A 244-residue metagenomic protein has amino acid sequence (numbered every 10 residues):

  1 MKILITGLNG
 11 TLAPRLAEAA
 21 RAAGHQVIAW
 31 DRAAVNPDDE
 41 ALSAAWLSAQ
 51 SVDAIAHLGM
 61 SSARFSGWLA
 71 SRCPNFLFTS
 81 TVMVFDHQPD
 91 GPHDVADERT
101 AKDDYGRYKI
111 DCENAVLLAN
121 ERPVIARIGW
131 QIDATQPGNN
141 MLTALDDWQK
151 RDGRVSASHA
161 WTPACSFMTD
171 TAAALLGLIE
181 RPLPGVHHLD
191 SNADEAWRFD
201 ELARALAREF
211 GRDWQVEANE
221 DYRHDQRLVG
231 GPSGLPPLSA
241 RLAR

Functional and structural regions predicted by a protein language model:
M1-A23: N-terminal Rossmann NAD(P)H-binding glycine-rich loop of SDR-like oxidoreductase domains
T6, W30, L58, F76-V82 (+1 more regions): SDR active-site strand-loop-helix element
V27-W46, M60: Adenosine-cofactor binding site in Rossmann-like domains, unifying the SAM/SAH pocket of S-adenosylmethionine-dependent
A44-Q88, I110: NAD(P)-cofactor binding segment of oxidoreductase domains
H87-A126, I132-D133: Catalytic helix-loop patch of NAD(P)-dependent Rossmann-fold dehydrogenases
L117-P163, D170: NAD(P)-dependent short-chain dehydrogenase/reductase
A172-A174, E180-D225: Mid/C-terminal beta-alpha module of Rossmann-like enzyme folds, strongest in SDR-family dehydrogenases/epimerases
E209, R223-R244: Amphipathic terminal alpha-helices
